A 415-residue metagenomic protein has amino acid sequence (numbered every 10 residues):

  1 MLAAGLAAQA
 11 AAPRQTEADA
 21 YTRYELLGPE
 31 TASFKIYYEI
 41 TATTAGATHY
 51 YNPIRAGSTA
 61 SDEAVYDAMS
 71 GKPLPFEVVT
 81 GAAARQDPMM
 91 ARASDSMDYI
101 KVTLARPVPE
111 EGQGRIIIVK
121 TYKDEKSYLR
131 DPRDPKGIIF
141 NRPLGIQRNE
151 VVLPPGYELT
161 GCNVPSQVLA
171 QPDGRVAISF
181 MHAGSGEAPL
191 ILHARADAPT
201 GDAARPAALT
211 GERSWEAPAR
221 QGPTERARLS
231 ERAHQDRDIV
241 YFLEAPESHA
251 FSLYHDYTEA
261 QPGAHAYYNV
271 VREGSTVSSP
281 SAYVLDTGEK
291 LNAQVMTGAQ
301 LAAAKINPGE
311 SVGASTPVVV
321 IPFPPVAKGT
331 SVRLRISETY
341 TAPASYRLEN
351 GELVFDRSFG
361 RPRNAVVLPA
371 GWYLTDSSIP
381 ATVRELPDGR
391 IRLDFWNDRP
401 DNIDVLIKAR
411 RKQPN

Functional and structural regions predicted by a protein language model:
M1-A11: Hydrophobic h-region of N-terminal signal peptides that target proteins for export in Gram-negative bacteria
A10-I54, D134, R205-V271: Early extracytoplasmic/domain-onset interaction patches
T16, G28-F34, T43-G46, G57 (+13 more regions): Solvent-exposed loop and beta-edge segments used for protein-protein assembly and interaction
Y21, S33-Y37, G46-Y50, Y99 (+12 more regions): Intrinsic-disorder/low-complexity, polar/charged segments enriched in Ser/Thr/Lys/Arg/Asp/Glu/Gln
T22-E25, P132-A245, N350-N415: Intrinsically disordered, low-complexity linkers and stems that provide flexible hinges in membrane-associated
G28-A32, Y38-G46, R55, R106-V108 (+10 more regions): Beta-strand elements of well-folded, non-transmembrane domains
A47-D87, N141-P165, A217, A260 (+2 more regions): Solvent-exposed beta-hairpin/edge-strand motifs
A60-V65, M69-G137, P172-P206, S281-A282 (+2 more regions): A surface-exposed beta-strand-loop module
